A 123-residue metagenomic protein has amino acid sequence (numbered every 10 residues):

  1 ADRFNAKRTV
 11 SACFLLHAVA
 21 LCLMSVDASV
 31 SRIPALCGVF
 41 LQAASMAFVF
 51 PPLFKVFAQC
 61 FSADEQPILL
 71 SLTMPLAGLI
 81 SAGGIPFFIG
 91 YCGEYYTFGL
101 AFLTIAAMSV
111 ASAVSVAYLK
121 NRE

Functional and structural regions predicted by a protein language model:
D2-F14: Cytoplasmic membrane-interface "Motif A"-like loop-to-helix N-cap segments of 12-TM Major Facilitator Superfamily
T9, L69, C92, L100-I105: Alpha-helical transmembrane segments of multi-pass secondary-active solute transporters
L15-S29: C-terminal ends and interior cores of transmembrane alpha-helices in multi-pass membrane transporters/permeases
L23-D27, Q42, V116: MFS-fold secondary transporters
R32-F48: Hydrophobic core of transmembrane alpha-helices in multi-pass small-molecule transporters, especially MFS/SLC-type
F48-F61: Intracellular juxtamembrane helix-capping segments at the cytosolic ends of symmetry-related transmembrane helices
F54, F98, I105-E123: Multi-pass alpha-helical transporter architecture, strongest for 12-TM Major Facilitator/SLC carriers used
C60-Y96: A late C-terminal transmembrane helix in Major Facilitator Superfamily
